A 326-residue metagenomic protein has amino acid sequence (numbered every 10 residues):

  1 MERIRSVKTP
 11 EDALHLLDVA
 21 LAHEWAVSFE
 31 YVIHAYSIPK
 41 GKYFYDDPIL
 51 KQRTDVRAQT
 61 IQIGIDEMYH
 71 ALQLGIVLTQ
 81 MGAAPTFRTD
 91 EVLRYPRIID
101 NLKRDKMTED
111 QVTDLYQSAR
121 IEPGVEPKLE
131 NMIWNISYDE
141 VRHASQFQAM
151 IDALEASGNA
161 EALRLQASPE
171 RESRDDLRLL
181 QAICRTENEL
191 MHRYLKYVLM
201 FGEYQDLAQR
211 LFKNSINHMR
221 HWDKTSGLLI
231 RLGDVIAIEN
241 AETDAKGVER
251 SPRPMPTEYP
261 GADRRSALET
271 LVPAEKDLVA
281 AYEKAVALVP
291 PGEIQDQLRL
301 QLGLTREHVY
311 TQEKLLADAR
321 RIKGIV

Functional and structural regions predicted by a protein language model:
M1-V326: Iron-associated oxidoreductase/ferritin-like identity signal
